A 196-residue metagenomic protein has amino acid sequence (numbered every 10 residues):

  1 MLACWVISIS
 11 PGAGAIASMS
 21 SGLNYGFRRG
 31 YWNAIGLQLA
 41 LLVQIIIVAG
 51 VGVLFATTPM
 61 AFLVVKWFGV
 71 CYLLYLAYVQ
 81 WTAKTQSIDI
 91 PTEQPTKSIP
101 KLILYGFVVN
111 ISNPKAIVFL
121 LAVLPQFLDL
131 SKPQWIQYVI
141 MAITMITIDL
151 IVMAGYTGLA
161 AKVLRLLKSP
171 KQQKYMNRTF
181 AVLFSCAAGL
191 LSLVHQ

Functional and structural regions predicted by a protein language model:
M1-L63, L120-I146, T157-A160: Juxtamembrane transmembrane-helix termini in multi-pass membrane transport proteins
L2, T96, P100-V108, I136-I140 (+1 more regions): Alpha-helical membrane-protein architecture signal
W5, I9, L42, Y78 (+5 more regions): Hydrophobic/aromatic residues within the transmembrane alpha-helices of Major Facilitator Superfamily
G22-L23, P91-I99, L130-W135, K174: Helix-boundary and loop/linker segments of multi-pass membrane transporters
G36-A40, I103-A116, N177-F180: Select subsegments of transmembrane alpha-helices in polytopic membrane proteins, especially boundary-proximal
I45-A49, S112-I117, L183-Q196: Hydrophobic alpha-helical transmembrane segments in multi-pass integral membrane proteins
T57-I88, I146, V152-A160, L164-Q196: Selective transmembrane alpha-helices of multi-pass membrane proteins
N110, Q126-F127, L166: Amphipathic alpha-helical segments that mediate coupling or scaffolding at interfaces
